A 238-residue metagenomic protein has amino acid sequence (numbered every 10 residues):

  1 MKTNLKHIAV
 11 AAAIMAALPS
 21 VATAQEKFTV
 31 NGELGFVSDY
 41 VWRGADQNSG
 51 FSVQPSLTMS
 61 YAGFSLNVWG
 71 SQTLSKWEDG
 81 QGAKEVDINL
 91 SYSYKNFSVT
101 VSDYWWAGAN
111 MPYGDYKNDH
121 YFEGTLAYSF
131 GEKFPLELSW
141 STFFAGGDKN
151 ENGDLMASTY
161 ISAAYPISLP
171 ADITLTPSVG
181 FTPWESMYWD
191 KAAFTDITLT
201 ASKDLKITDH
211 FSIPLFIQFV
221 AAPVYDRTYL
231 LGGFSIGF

Functional and structural regions predicted by a protein language model:
M1-T29: Cleavable N-terminal export/targeting peptides
T23-T29, N96, G131-P135, I167-T176 (+1 more regions): Short loop/turn motifs that connect adjacent beta-strands in outer-membrane beta-barrel proteins
A24-S75: Short glycine/proline- and aromatic-enriched beta-strand/turn motifs that initiate or cap beta-hairpins
F28, S49-V53, S60, G82-V86 (+5 more regions): Residues that define the transmembrane beta-barrel architecture of outer-membrane proteins
L34-Y40, F64-S75, S98-A109, G124 (+3 more regions): Transmembrane beta-strand segments that form the barrel wall of outer-membrane beta-barrel proteins
D115-E185: Detector for outer-membrane/organellar transmembrane beta-barrel domains, recognizing the amphipathic beta-strand
I161, Y165-I167, L199, L205 (+1 more regions): Outer-membrane beta-barrel "beta-signal"
T174-I207, F216: Outer membrane beta-barrel transmembrane domains
